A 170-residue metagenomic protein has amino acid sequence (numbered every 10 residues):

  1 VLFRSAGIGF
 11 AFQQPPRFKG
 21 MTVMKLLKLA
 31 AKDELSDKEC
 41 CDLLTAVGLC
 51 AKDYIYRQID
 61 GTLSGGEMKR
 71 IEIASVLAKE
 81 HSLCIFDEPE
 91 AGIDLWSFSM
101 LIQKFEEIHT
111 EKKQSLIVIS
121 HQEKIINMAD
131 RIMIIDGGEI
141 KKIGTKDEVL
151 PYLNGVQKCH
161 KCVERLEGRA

Functional and structural regions predicted by a protein language model:
V1-L2: Short, small-residue-biased leader/transition segments that mark boundaries at the very start of proteins
Q14, G20-S36: Q-loop/switch helix immediately C-terminal to the Walker
E72-I73: Hydrophobic anchor residue at the start of the ABC signature
V76-L77: ABC ATPase C-loop
E88-P89, W96: Walker B catalytic motif
F98-E111: Helical segment within the ABC ATPase nucleotide-binding domain
H121-M128: Conserved H-loop
